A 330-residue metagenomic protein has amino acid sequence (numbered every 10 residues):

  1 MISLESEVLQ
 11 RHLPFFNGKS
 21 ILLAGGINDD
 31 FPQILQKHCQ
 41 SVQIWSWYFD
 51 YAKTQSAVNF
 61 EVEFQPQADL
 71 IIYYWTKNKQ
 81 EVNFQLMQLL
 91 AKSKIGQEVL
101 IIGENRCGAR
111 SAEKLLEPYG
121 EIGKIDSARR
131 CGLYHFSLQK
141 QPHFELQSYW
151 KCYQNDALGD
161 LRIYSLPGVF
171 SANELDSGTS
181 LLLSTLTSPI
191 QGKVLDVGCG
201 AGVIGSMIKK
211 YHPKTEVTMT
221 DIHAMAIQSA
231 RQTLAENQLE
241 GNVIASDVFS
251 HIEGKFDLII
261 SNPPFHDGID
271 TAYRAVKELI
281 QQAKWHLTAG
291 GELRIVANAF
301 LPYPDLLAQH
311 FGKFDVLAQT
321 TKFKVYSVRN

Functional and structural regions predicted by a protein language model:
M1-Q55, S177-S261: Conserved SAM/SAH cofactor-binding pocket of Class I
W47-F49, E104, D221-A226, T271 (+2 more regions): Short beta->alpha hinge that forms the Motif I/post-I loop of the SAM-binding pocket
L70-Q80, V197-G202, D257-I269: Conserved proline-anchored active-site loop of SAM-dependent methyltransferases that bridges a beta-strand
E81-D156: N-terminal auxiliary segments of SAM/dcSAM-dependent transferases
F84-I95, K277-A289: A short glycine-rich, Lys/Arg-flanked "PGG" loop and its adjoining helix->strand segment in the class I
E113-R130, D305-K324: Conserved Class I S-adenosyl-L-methionine
S127-Q191: SAM-dependent Rossmann-like transferase core, predominantly class I methyltransferases with a strong bias toward
A224-M225, S261-K284: Mobile active-site "lid"/loop adjacent to the S-adenosyl-L-methionine
